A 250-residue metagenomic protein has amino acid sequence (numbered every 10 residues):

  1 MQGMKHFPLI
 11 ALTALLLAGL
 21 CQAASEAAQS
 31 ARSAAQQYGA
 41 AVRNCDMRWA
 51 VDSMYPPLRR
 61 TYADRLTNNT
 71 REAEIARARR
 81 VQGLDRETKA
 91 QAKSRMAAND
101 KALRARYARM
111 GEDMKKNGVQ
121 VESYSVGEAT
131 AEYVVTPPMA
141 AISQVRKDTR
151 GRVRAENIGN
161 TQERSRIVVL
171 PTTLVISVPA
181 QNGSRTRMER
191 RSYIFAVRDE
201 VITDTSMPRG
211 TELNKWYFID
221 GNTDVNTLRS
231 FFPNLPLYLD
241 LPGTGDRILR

Functional and structural regions predicted by a protein language model:
Q2-I10: Bacterial N-terminal signal peptides that target proteins for export
I10-G19: Bacterial N-terminal signal peptides
C21-N44, D52, R59-D64, E72-A78: Short, low-complexity N-terminal intrinsically disordered segments enriched in polar/charged residues
D52-S53, S123-A129, T211-L213: Short glycine-rich, low-complexity/disordered patches
E74-T186: Surface-exposed, charged secondary-structure patches
R154-R250: Low-complexity, intrinsically disordered terminal/linker segments enriched in charged and Gly/Pro repeats
